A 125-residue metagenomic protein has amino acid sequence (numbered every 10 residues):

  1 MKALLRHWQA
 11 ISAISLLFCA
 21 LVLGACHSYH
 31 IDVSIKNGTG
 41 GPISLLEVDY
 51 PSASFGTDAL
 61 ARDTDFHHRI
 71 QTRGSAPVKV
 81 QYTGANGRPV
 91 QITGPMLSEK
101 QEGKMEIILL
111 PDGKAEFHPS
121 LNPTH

Functional and structural regions predicted by a protein language model:
M1-C26: Sec-dependent bacterial lipoprotein signal peptides
H27-V33: Bacterial lipoprotein signal-peptidase II cleavage site
S28, G41, R73-S75, G87: A cross-taxa feature marking solvent-exposed loop/turn segments within ectodomains of secreted and single-pass membrane
I31, A76-V78, G103: Envelope-exposed proteins and targeting segments
V33-G40: Asparagine-centered strand-capping/turn motif at beta-strand->loop junctions
L45-T83: Post-signal-peptide N-terminal segment of Sec-exported extracytoplasmic proteins
R88-M96: Edge beta-strands of extracellular beta-sandwich domains
P95-H125: Extracellular beta-sheet/turn segments enriched in Thr/Pro/Gly and aliphatic residues
